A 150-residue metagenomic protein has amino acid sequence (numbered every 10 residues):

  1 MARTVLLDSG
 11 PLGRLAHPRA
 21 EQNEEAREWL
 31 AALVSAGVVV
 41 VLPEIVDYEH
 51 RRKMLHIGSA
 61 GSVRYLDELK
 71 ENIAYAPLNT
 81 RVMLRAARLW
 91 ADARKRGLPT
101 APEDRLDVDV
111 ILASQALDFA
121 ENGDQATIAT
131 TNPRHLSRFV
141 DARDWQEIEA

Functional and structural regions predicted by a protein language model:
M1-L42, R52-E68: Short, well-structured N-terminal submotif of metal-dependent ribonuclease cores
S9, T80, R105-S114, P133: Conserved glycosyltransferase catalytic-site signature
L12, D47-H50, M83, L136: A generic structural signal for short hydrophobic patches within well-formed alpha-helices
A36, A93-L98, L117-Q125, D144: Alpha-helix termini
L42, P77, D107, T130-T131: Short beta-strand scaffold positions
H50, D104-A126: Acidic, metal-associated active-site segment
N72-T100: Acidic catalytic patch
L136-A142: Short loop/helix-cap segments at secondary-structure boundaries that form the rim of catalytic
